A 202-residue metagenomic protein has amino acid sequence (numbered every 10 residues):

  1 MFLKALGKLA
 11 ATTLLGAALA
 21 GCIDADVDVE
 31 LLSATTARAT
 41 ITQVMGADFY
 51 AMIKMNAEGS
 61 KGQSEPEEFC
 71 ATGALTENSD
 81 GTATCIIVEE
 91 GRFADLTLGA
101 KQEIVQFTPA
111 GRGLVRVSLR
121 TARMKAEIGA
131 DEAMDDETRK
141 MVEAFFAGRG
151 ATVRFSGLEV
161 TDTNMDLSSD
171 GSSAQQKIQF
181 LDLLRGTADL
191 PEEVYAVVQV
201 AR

Functional and structural regions predicted by a protein language model:
M1-A10: Bacterial N-terminal signal peptides that target proteins for export
G16-L19: Bacterial Sec-type N-terminal signal peptides, specifically the leucine/valine-rich hydrophobic h-region
V27-V29, T35, V153: Buried hydrophobic packing residues in well-ordered domains
L31-A47: Post-signal peptide N-terminal segment of mature Sec-exported envelope proteins
R38-T42, M52-K54, L96-G99: Short, hydrophobic/aromatic beta-strand segments
V44-F69: Post-signal-peptide N-terminal segment of Sec-exported extracytoplasmic proteins
F69-R202: Mature, soluble, non-transmembrane domains
